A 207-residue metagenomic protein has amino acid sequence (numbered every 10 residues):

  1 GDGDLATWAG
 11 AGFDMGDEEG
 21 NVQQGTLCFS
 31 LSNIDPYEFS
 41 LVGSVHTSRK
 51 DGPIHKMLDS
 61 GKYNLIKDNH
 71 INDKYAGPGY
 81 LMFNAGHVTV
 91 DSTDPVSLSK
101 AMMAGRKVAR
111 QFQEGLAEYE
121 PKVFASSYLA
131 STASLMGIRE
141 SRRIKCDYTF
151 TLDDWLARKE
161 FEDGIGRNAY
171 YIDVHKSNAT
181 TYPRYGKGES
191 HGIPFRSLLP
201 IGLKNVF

Functional and structural regions predicted by a protein language model:
D2-F207: Flavin (FAD/FMN)-binding glycine-rich loop and adjacent Rossmann-like elements that form
